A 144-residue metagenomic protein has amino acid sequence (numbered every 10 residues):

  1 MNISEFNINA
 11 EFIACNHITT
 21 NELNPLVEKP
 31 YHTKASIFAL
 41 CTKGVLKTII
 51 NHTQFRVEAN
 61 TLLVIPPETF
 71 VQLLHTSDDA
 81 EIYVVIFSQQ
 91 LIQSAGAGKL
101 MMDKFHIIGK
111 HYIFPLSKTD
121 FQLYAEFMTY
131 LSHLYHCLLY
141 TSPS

Functional and structural regions predicted by a protein language model:
M1-R56: Generic protein-terminus/edge-of-domain signal
N2-A10, L74-H136: A hydrophobic/aromatic-rich effector-binding and dimerization subdomain of bacterial HTH-type transcriptional regulators
C41-K43, P66, T76: A short, compositionally biased micro-patch
T48-I49, V71-T76: Short beta-strand His + acidic residue motifs that chelate non-heme Fe in jelly-roll/DSBH and cupin folds
T53-F55, L63, Y83, Y112: Short beta-strand segments
L63, P67-L73, I92: Histidine-centered metal-chelating micro-motifs
Y140-S144: Conserved small/polar residues in nucleotide/adenosyl-binding loops
